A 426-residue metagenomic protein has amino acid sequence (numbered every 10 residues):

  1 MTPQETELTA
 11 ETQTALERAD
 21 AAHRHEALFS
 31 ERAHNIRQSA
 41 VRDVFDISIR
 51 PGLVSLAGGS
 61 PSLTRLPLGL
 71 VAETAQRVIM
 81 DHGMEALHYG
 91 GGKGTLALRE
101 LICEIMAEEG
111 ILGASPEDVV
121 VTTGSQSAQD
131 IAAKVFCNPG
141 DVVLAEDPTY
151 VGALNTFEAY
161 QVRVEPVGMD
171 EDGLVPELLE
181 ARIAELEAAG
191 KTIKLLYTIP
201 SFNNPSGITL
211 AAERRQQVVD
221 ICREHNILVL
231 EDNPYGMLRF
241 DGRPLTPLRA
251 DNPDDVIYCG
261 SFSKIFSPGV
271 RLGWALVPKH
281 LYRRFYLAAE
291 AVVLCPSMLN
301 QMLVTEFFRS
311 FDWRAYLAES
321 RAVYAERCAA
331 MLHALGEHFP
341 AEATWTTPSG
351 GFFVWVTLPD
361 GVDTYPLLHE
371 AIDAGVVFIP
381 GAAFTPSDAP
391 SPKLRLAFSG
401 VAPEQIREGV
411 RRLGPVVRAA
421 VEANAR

Functional and structural regions predicted by a protein language model:
T2-T14, D373, S387-R426: PLP-dependent enzyme catalytic core of the Aspartate aminotransferase-like
R18-A21, R32-G124, I131, R309-S310 (+2 more regions): N-terminal small-domain helix-loop-helix segment of the aminotransferase-like
M80, M84-H225, L230, G236-I257 (+3 more regions): Conserved core of the PLP fold type I
A97, R284-L287, A318-A330, E408 (+1 more regions): A non-catalytic, amphipathic alpha-helix used as a structural packing/dimerization or gating element in enzyme scaffolds
D254-A322: Conserved core segment of the aminotransferase class I/II
Y282, Y286, V356-R395, P403 (+1 more regions): Conserved C-terminal alpha-helix-loop-beta "cap" of PLP-dependent enzymes that closes/shapes the active-site mouth
T305, A322-L332, A343-T357, L367: Conserved glycine-rich beta-strand-loop-beta hairpin in the small C-terminal domain of fold type I
